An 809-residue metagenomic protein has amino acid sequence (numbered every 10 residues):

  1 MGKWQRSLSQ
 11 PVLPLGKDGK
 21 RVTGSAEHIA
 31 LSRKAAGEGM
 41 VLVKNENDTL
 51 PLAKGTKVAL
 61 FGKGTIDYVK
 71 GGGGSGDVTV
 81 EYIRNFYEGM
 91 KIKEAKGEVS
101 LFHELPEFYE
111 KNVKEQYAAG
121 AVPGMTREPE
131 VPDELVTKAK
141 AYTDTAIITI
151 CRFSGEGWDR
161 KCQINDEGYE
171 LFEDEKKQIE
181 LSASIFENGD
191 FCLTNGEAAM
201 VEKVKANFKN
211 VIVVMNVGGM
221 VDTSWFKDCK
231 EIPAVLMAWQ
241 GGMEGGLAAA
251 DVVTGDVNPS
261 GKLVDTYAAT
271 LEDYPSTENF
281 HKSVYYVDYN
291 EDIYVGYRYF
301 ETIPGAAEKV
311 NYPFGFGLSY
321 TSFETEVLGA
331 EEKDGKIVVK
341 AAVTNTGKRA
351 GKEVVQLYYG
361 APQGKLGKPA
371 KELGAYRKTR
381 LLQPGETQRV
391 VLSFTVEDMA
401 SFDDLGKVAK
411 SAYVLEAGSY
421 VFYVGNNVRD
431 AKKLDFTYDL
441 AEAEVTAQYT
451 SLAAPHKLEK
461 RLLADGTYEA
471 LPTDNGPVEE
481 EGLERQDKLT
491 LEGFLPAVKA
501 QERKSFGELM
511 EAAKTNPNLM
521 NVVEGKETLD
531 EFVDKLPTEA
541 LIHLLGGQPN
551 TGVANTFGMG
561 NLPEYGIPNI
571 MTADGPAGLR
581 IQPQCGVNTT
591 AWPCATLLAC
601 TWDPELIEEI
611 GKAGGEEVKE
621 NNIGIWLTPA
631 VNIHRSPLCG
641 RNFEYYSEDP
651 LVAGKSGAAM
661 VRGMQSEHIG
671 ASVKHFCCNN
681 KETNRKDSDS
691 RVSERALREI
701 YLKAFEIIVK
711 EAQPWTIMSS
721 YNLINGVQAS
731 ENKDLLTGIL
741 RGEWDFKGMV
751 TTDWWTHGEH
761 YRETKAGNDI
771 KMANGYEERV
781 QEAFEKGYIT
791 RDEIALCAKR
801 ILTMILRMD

Functional and structural regions predicted by a protein language model:
M1-D430, S451-D809: Glycoside hydrolase catalytic-domain context in secreted enzymes
D430-Y449: Short beta-strand elements
